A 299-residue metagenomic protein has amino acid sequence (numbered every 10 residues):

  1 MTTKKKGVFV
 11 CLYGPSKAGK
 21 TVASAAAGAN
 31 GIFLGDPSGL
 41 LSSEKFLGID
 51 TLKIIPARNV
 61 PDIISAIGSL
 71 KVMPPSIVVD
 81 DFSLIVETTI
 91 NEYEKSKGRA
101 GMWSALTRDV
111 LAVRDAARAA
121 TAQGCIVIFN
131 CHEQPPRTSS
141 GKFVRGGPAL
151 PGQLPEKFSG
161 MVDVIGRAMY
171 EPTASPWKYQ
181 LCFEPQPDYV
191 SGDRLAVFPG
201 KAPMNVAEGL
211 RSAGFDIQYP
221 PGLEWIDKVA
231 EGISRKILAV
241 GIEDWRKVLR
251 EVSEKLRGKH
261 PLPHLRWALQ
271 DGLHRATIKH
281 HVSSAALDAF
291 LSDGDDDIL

Functional and structural regions predicted by a protein language model:
T2-K4, G14, A18-K20, A26-N30 (+3 more regions): Interfaces that engage single-stranded nucleic acids at replication/repair/recombination sites
T2-V72, V79, S83-L84: Conserved P-loop
V8-V10, K45-A57, I63, A174-I226: P-loop/Walker A phosphate-binding loop and immediately adjacent motor/lid segment at beta-alpha junctions
V22-A25, S69, A119-A120, P155-S159 (+1 more regions): A general structural signal for short secondary-structure junctions and capping/turn motifs
S43, E87-T88, Y170: Active-site-proximal flexible loops/turns
S65-G68, D115-A119, R250, E254: Surface-exposed alpha-helical segments enriched in charged/polar residues
D81-E156: P-loop NTPase motor core
C125-P203: Phosphate-binding/switch region of NTP-binding enzymes
